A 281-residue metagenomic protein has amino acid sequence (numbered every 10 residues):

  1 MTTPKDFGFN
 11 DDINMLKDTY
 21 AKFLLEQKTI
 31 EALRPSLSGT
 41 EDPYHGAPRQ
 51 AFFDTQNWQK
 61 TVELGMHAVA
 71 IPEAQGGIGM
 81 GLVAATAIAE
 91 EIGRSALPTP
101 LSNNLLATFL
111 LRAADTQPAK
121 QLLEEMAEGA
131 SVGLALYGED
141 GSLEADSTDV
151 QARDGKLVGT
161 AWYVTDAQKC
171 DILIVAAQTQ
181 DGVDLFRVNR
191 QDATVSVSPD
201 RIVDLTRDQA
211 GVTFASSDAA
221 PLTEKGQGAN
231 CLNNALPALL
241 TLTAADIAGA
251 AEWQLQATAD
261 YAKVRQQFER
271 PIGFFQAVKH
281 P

Functional and structural regions predicted by a protein language model:
M1-L101: Amphipathic, small/basic residue-rich leader segments at the start of a protein or domain
P4-D12, L16, R94, V197-P281: Glycine-rich beta->alpha junctions and the first turn(s) of the following alpha-helix
G79-I88, L143-D146, S216-D218: Structural signature of FAD isoalloxazine-binding scaffolds in flavoprotein oxidoreductases
I88, V175, F186, V212 (+1 more regions): Residue-level signal for inorganic ion chemistry
L97-Q117: N-terminal glycine-rich flavin-associated loop
E128-E139: A short, Trp-centered hydrophobic/proline-enriched beta-strand micro-motif
A135, T160-V195: A short core secondary-structure module
E144-V158: Cytochrome P450 C-terminal beta-domain/meander region
